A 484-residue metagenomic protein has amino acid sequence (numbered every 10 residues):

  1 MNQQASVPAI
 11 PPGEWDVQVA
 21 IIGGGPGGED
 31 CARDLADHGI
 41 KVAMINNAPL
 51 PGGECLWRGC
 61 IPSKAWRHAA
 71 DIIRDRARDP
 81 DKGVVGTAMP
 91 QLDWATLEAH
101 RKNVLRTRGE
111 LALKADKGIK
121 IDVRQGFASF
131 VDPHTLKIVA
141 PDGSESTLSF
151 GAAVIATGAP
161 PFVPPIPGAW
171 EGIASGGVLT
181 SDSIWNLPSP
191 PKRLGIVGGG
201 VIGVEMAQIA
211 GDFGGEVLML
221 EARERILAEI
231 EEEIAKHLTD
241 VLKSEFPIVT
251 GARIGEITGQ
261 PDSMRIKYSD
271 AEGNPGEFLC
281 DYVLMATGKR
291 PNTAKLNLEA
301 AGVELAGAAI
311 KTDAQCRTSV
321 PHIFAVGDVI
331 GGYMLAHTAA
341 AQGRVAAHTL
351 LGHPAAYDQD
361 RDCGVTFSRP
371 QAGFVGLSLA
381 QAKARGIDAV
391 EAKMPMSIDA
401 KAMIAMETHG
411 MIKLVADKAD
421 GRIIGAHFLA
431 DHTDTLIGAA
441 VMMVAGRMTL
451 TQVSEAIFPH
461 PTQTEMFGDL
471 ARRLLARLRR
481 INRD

Functional and structural regions predicted by a protein language model:
N2-V17, P26-G27, D34-P190, R223-L227 (+5 more regions): Glycine-rich flavin
A20-I22, A128, L148-G158, V197 (+2 more regions): Short hydrophobic core segments
I22-P49, I61, A65-W66, D71-I72 (+2 more regions): Flexible, glycine-rich terminal cap/loop adjacent to redox cofactors in electron-transfer oxidoreductases
R33, Q208, T239-D240, A380: Alpha-helical segments flanking ligand/cofactor-binding loops in enzyme cores
E171-P190, E277-L350, T435, M443: FAD-site-proximal beta/loop scaffold in flavoenzymes
P188-R225, E229-I230, L335: Rossmann-like NAD(P)H-binding beta-loop-alpha module
